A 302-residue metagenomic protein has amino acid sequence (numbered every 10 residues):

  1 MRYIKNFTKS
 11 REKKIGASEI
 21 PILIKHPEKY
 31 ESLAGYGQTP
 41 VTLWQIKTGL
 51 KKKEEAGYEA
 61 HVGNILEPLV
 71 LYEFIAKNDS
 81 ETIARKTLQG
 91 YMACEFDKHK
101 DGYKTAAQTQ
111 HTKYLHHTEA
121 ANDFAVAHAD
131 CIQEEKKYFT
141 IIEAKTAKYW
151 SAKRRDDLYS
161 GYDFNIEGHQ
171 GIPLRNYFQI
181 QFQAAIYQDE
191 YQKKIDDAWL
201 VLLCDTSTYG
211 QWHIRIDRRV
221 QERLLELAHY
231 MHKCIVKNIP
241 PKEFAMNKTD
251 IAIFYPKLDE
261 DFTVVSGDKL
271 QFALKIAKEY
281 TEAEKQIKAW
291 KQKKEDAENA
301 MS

Functional and structural regions predicted by a protein language model:
M1-S302: Accessory terminal regions of nucleic-acid processing enzymes
